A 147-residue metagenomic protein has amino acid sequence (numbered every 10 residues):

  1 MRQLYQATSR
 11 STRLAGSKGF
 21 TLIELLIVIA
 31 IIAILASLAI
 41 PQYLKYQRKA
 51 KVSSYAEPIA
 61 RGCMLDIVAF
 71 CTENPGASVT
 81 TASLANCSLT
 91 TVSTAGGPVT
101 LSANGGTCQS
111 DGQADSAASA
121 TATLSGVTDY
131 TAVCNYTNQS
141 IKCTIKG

Functional and structural regions predicted by a protein language model:
M1-F20: N-terminal leader/signal peptides at the extreme start of proteins
A15-L44, R48: N-terminal single-pass transmembrane signal-anchor helix
I32, A60-R61: Transmembrane alpha-helical core residues of multi-pass small-molecule transporters, especially secondary transporters
Y43-A60: Aliphatic-rich helix starts adjacent to a transmembrane/signal segment
L65-G147: Periplasmic/extracellular, small/polar-rich flexible segments of pilin-like filament-forming proteins
